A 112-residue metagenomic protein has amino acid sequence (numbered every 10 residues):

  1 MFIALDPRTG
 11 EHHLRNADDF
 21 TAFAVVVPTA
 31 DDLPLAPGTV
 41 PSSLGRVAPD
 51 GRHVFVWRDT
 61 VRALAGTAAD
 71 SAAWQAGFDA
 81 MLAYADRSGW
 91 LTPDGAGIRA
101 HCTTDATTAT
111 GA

Functional and structural regions predicted by a protein language model:
F2-V54: Short helix/strand-capping turn motifs
L5, F23-V26, R58-T60, M81 (+2 more regions): Generic signature of intrinsically disordered, low-complexity segments enriched in small/polar residues
T9, T21, T29, T39 (+4 more regions): Residue-identity detector for threonine
P34-P41, G45, R58, R62 (+3 more regions): Generic detector of well-ordered alpha-helical segments enriched in charged/polar residues, highlighting helical
A48-A68: Short glycine-rich, basic-tinged beta-strand/loop micro-motifs
L64-A112: Short, compact, well-ordered microdomains
